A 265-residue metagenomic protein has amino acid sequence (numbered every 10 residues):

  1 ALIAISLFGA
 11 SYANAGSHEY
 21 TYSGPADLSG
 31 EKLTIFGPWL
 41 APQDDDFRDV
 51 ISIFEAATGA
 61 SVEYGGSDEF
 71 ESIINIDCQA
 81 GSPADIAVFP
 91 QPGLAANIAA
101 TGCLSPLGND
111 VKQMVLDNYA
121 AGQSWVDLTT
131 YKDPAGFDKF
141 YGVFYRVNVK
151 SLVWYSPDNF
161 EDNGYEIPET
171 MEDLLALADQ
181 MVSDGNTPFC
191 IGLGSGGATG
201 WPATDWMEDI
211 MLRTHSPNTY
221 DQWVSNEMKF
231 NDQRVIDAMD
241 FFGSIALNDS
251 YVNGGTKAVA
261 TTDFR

Functional and structural regions predicted by a protein language model:
G16-D27, P92-L152, P202: Hinge/lid segment of periplasmic solute-binding proteins
Y20-D49: Extracytoplasmic "Venus flytrap"
G24, G108-Q123, L212-D237: Short, solvent-exposed loop/beta-turn-alpha elements that line the ligand-binding surface or hinge of extracytoplasmic
S29-L40, A60-G65, I86, Y141 (+1 more regions): Short, well-ordered beta-strand elements
D49-L128, D158-E169: Extracytoplasmic "Venus flytrap"/periplasmic binding protein-like
G66-I73, M171-L175, G255-R265: Short helix-initiation/N-cap motifs at beta->coil->alpha
K132-Y145, S151, L175-M228: Extracytoplasmic/periplasmic solute-binding protein
A178-Q180, V224-D263: Glycine-centered hinge/linker elements that transmit conformational signals in sensory and ligand-binding systems
